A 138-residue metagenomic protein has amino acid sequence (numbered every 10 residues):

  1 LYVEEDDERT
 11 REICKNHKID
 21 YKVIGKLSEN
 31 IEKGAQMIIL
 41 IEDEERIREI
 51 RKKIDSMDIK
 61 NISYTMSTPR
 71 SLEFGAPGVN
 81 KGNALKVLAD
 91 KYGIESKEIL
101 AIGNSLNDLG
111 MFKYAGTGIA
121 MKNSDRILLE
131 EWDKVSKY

Functional and structural regions predicted by a protein language model:
L1-I102, L106-L109: Conserved acidic, metal-coordinating active-site core of Asp-based, Mg2+-dependent phosphoryl-transfer enzymes
I24-L27, K134-Y138: Short, intrinsically disordered, charge-balanced linker/junction segments flanking boundaries in proteins
L85, E95-K137: Acidic, Mg2+-coordinating phosphoryl-transfer loop and its flanking beta/alpha structural elements, shared across
